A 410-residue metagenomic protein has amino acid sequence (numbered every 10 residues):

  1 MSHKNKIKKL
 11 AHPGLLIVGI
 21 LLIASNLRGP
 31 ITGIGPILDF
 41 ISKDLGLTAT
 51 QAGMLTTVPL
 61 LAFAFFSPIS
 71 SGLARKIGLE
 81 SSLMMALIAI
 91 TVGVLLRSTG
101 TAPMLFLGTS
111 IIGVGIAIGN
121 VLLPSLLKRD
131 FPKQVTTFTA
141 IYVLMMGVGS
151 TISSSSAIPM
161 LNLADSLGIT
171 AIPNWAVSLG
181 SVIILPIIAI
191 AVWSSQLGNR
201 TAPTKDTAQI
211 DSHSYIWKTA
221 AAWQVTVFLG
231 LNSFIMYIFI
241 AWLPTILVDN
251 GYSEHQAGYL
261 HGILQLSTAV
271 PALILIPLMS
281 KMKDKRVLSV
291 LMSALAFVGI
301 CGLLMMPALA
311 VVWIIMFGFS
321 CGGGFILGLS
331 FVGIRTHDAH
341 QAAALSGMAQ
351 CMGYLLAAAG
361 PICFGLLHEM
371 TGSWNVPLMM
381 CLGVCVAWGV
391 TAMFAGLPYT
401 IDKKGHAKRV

Functional and structural regions predicted by a protein language model:
S2-L10, Q196-V225: Juxtamembrane intracellular "pre-TM" segments in multi-pass secondary transporters
I34-G35, A220-A272: Extracytoplasmic gate region of multi-pass secondary transporters
F65-P103: Conserved MFS/SLC helix-loop-helix module at the cytosolic interface between two early adjacent transmembrane helices
F66-G78, P271-D284: Helix-to-loop junctions at the C-terminal end of transmembrane segments in multipass secondary transporters
A102, P132-G198: Helix-loop-helix hairpin linking two adjacent transmembrane segments in secondary transporters
G108-L144: Cytoplasmic helix-loop-helix junction between adjacent transmembrane helices in 12-TM secondary transporters
K283-F331: C-terminal transmembrane helical hairpin of 12-TM major facilitator-type secondary transporters
T336-N375, C381: A late C-terminal transmembrane helix in Major Facilitator Superfamily
